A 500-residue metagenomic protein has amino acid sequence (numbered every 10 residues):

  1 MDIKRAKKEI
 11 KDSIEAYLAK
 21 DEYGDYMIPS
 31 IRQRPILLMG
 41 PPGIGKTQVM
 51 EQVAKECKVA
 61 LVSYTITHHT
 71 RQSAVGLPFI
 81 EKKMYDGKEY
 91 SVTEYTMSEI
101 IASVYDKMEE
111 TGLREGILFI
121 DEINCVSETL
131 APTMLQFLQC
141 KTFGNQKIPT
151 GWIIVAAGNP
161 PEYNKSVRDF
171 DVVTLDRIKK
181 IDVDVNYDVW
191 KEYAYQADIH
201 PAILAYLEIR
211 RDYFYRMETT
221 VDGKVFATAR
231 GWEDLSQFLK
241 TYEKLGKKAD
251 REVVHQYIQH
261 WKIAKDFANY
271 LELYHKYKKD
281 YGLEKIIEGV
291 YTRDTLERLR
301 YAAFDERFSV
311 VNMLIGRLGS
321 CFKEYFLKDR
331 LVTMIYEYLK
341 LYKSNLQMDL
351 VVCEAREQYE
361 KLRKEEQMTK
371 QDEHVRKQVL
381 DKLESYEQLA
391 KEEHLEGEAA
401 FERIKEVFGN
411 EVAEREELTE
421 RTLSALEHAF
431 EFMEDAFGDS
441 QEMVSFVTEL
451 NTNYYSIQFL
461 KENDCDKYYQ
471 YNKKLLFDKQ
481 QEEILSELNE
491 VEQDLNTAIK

Functional and structural regions predicted by a protein language model:
M1-D212, M217: AAA+ P-loop NTPase catalytic core and its hallmark functional loops
D2-E9, I36, D171, N186-V189 (+7 more regions): General structural signal for secondary-structure boundaries
K8, D12, A16, K55 (+21 more regions): Charged/polar, solvent-exposed surface patches and flexible loops
Y17, Y23-Y26, Y64, Y85 (+22 more regions): Sequence-level detector for tyrosine residue identity
H68-H69, H200, H255, H260 (+4 more regions): Histidine (H) residue identity feature
S98, P149, D171, H200 (+5 more regions): Alpha-helix initiation/capping motif
Q196-C353: Alpha-helical lid/collar subdomain of P-loop NTPases
L299-K500: Terminal-proximal interaction/regulatory segments of ATP-powered molecular machines
